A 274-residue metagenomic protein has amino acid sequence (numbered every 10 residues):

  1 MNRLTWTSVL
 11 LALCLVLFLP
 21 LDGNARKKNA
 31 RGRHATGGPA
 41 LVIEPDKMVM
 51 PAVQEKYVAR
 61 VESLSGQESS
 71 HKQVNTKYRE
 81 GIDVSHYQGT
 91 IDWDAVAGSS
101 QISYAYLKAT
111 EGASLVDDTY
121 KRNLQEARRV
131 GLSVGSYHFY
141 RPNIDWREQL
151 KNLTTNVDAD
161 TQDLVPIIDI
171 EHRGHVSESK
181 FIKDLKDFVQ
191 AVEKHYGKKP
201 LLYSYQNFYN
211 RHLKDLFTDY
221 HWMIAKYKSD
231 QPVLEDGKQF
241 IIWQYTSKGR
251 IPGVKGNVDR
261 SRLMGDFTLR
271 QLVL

Functional and structural regions predicted by a protein language model:
M1-V9: Bacterial N-terminal signal peptides that target proteins for export
V9-F18: Bacterial N-terminal signal peptides
L21-A25: Sec/Tat signal peptide C-region and signal peptidase I cleavage site
R26, R31-P39, P45-V130: N-terminal beta-strand-loop-alpha-helix module at the start of alpha/beta ligand-binding or catalytic domains
G32-G81, F217-L274: Functionally critical loop-and-helix segments that line ligand-binding/catalytic clefts of soluble enzyme domains
V74-G89, A97, K108-L185, E193-H195: Substrate-binding cleft of extracellular glycoside hydrolase catalytic domains
S114, N143, Y209, Q231 (+1 more regions): Flexible, glycine-rich phosphate/dinucleotide-binding loops and adjacent beta-alpha linkers at cofactor/substrate
V165-G237: Catalytic domains of cell-wall/extracellular-matrix polysaccharide-remodeling enzymes, centered on de-N-acetylation
